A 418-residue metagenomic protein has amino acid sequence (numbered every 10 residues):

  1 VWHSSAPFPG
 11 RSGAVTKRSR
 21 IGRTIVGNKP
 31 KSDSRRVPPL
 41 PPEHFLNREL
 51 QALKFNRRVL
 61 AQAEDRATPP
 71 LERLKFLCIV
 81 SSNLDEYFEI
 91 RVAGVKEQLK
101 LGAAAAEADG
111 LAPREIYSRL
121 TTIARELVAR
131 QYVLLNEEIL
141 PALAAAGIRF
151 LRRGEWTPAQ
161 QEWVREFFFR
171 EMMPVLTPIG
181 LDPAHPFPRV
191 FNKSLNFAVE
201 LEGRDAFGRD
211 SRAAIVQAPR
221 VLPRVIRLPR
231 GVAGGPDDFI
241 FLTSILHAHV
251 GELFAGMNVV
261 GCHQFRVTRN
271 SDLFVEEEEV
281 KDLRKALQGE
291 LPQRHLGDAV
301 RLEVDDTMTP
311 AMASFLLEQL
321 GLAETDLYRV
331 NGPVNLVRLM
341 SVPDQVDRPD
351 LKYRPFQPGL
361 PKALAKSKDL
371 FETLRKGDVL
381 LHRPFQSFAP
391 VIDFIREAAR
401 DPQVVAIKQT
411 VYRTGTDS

Functional and structural regions predicted by a protein language model:
K17-S418: N-terminal localization/anchoring segments of enzymes in phospholipid and broader phosphate metabolism
